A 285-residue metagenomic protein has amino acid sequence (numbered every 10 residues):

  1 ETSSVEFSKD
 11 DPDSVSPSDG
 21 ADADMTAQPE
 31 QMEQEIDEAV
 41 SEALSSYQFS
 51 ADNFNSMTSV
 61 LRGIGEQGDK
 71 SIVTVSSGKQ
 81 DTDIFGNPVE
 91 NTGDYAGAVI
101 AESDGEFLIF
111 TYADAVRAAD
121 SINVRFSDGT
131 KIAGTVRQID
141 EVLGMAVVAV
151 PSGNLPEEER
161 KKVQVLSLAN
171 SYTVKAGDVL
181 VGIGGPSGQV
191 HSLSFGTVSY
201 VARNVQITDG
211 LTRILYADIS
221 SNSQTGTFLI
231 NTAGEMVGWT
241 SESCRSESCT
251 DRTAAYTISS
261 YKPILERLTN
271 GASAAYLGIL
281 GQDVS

Functional and structural regions predicted by a protein language model:
E1-I84, S121-N123, P156, M236: N-terminal targeting leaders that route proteins to membranes or the secretory/organellar pathways
F49, A101-G184, G188-Q189, S223: Conserved active-site neighborhood of the chymotrypsin/trypsin-like protease fold
F54-G63, K79-Y112, K131-A133, V165-S167 (+3 more regions): A conserved glycine-rich beta-strand in the N-terminal activation segment of trypsin-fold
K70-V75, G97, F107, T111 (+10 more regions): Terminal peptide-recognition signature
I84-N91, I139-L143, L155-R160, V201-L215 (+2 more regions): Gly/Ser-enriched beta-turn/beta-hairpin loop segments
S152-V165, S194-A254: Active-site region of chymotrypsin-like
N170-G210, R245-S248, R267-L268: Flexible, gly/ser-rich surface segments that form the specificity/activation loops bordering the active-site cleft
M236-S285: C-terminal cap/linker of serine protease catalytic domains
